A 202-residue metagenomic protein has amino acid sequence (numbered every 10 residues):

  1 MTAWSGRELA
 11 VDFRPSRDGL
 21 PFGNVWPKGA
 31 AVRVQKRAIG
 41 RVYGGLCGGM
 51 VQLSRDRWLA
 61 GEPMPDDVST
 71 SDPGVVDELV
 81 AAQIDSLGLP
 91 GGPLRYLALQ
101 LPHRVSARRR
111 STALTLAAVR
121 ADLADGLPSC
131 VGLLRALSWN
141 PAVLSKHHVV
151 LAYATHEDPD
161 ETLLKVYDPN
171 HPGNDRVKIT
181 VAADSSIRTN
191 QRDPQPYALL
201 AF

Functional and structural regions predicted by a protein language model:
M1: Short, aromatic- and glycine-rich surface loops/edge beta-strands on solvent-exposed regions
L9-A113: Cysteine-nucleophile protease catalytic domains, especially the papain-like/related folds used in DUB/UBL proteases
F22, C47, V131-L133, V166 (+1 more regions): Generic structural hydrophobic/aromatic packing signal, biased to beta-strands
K28, L53-W58, L137, H156-P159 (+1 more regions): Short loop/turn segments at secondary-structure transitions that flank enzyme active sites
R110-V166: Active-site-adjacent substructure of cysteine-protease-like catalytic cores
V143-H147, H156-F202: Cys-His-centered catalytic/binding microenvironment captured across papain-like cysteine peptidases and homologous
